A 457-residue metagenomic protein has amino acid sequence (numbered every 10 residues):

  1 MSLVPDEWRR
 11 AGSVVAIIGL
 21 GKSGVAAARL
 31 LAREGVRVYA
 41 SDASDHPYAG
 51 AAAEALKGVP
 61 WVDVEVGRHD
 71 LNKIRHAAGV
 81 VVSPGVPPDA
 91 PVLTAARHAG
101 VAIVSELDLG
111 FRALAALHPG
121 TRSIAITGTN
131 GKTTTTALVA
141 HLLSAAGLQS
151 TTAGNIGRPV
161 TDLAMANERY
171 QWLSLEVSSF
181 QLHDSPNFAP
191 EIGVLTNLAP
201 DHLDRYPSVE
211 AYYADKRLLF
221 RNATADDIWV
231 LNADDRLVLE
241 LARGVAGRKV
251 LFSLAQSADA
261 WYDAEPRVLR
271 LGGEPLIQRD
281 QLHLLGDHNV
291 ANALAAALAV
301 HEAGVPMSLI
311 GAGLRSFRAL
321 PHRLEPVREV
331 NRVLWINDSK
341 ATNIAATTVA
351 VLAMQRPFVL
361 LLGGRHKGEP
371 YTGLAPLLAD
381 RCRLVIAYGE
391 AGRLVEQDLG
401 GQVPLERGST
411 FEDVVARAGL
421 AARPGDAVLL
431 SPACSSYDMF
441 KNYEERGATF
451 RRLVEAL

Functional and structural regions predicted by a protein language model:
M1-L109, L285, Q397: N-terminal leader/targeting and accessory segments in enzymes
L3-V14, A26-E34, I277-R383, Q397: Nucleotide phosphate-binding/pyrophosphate-handling subdomain across enzymes that bind or process nucleotide phosphates
A16, Y39, T151, I386 (+1 more regions): Conserved beta-strand positions in the Rossmann-like core of class I SAM-dependent methyltransferases
L31, V80, I126, N155 (+12 more regions): Residue-level signal for inorganic ion chemistry
A32-R33, E54, N72-R75, P84-A233 (+4 more regions): Phosphate-binding loop of NTP-binding sites
R37-D45, W229-A233, L361-L362, R381-E390: Short internal beta-strands
D42-S44, E65-R68, V104-L109, T151-A153 (+4 more regions): Beta-strand->loop->alpha-helix junctions that form or flank phosphate-binding loops in nucleotide-handling enzymes
A51-V64, T372-D426: C-terminal helical cap/extension that packs against the catalytic core of soluble nucleotide-cofactor enzymes
